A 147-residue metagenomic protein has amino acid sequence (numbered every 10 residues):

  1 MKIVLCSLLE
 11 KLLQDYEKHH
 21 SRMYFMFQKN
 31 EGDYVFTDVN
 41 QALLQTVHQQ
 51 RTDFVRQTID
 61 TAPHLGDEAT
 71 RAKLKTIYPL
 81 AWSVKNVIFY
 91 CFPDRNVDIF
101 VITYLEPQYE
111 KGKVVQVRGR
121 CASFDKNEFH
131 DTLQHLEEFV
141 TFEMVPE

Functional and structural regions predicted by a protein language model:
M1-E31, Q108-E147: PAS-family sensory modules
Y34-D38, A42-E138: Sensory/regulatory domains in signal-transduction proteins
